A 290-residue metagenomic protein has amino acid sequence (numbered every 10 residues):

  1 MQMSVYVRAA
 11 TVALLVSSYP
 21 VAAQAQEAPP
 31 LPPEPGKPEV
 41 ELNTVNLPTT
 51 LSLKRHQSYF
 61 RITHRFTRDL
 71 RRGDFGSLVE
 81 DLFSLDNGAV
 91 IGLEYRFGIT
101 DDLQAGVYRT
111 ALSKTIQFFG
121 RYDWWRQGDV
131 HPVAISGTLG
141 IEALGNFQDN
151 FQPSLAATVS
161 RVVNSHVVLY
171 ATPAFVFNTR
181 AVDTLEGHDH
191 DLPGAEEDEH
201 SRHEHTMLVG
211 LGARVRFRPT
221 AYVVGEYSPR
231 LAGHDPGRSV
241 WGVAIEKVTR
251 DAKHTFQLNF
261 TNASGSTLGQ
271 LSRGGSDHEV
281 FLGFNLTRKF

Functional and structural regions predicted by a protein language model:
M1-K37: Cleavable N-terminal export/targeting peptides
A25-G145, N150-L155, S160-V167, A171 (+7 more regions): Transmembrane beta-barrel domains of Gram-negative outer membranes and organellar outer membranes
